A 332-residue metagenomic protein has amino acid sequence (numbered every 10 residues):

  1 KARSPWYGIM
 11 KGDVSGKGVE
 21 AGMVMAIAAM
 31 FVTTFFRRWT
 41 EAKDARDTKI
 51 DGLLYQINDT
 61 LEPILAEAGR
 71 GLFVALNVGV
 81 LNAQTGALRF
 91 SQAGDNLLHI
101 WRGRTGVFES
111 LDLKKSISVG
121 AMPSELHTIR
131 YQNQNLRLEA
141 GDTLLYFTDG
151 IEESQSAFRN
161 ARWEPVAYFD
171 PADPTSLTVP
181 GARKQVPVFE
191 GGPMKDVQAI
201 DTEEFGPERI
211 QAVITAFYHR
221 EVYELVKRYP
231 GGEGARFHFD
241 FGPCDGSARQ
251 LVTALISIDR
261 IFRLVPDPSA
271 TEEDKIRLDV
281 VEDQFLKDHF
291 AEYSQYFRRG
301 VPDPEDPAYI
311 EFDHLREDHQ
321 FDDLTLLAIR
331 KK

Functional and structural regions predicted by a protein language model:
K1-K11, S15, V19-E20, A29-K332: Conserved subregion of the PPM/PP2C metallophosphatase catalytic domain
V24: Short adenine-binding "F-helix/F-box" segment of the Bergerat
